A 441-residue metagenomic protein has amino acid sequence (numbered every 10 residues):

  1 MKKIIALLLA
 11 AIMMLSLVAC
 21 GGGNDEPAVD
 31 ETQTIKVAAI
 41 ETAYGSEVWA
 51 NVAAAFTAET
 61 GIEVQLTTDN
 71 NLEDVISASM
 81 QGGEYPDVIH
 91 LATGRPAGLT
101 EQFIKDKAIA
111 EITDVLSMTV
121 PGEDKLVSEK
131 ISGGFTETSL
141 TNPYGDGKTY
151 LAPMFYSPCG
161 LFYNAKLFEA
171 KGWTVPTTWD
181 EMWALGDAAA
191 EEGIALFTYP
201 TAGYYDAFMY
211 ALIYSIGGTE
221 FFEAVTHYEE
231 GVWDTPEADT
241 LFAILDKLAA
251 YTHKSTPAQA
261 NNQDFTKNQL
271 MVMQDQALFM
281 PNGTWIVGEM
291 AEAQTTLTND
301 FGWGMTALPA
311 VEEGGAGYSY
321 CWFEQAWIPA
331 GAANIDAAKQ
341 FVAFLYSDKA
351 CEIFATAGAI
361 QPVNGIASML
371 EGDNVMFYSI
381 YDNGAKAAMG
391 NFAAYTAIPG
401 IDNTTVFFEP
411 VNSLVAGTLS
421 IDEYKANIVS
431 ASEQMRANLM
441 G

Functional and structural regions predicted by a protein language model:
A6, C20-D106, G122-S128, V175 (+5 more regions): Conserved N-terminal structural module of periplasmic/extracytoplasmic solute-binding proteins
A54, A58, Q81-G82, A170-K171 (+3 more regions): Extracytoplasmic/periplasmic substrate-recognition and gating elements
P96-C159, W183, T306: Hinge/lid segment of periplasmic solute-binding proteins
E101-Q102, A211, A243-N334: Extracytoplasmic/periplasmic substrate-binding proteins
E111-K130, G217-T240, A293-T298, A310-G317 (+1 more regions): Short, solvent-exposed loop/beta-turn-alpha elements that line the ligand-binding surface or hinge of extracytoplasmic
S139-M154, C159, W183-G231, N268 (+1 more regions): Extracytoplasmic/periplasmic solute-binding protein
D187-A189, H227-A260: Glycine-centered hinge/linker elements that transmit conformational signals in sensory and ligand-binding systems
H227, Y320, G358-G365, S379-A437: C-terminal capping/gating helix-and-loop segments adjacent to ligand/active sites or protein-protein/ligand interfaces
